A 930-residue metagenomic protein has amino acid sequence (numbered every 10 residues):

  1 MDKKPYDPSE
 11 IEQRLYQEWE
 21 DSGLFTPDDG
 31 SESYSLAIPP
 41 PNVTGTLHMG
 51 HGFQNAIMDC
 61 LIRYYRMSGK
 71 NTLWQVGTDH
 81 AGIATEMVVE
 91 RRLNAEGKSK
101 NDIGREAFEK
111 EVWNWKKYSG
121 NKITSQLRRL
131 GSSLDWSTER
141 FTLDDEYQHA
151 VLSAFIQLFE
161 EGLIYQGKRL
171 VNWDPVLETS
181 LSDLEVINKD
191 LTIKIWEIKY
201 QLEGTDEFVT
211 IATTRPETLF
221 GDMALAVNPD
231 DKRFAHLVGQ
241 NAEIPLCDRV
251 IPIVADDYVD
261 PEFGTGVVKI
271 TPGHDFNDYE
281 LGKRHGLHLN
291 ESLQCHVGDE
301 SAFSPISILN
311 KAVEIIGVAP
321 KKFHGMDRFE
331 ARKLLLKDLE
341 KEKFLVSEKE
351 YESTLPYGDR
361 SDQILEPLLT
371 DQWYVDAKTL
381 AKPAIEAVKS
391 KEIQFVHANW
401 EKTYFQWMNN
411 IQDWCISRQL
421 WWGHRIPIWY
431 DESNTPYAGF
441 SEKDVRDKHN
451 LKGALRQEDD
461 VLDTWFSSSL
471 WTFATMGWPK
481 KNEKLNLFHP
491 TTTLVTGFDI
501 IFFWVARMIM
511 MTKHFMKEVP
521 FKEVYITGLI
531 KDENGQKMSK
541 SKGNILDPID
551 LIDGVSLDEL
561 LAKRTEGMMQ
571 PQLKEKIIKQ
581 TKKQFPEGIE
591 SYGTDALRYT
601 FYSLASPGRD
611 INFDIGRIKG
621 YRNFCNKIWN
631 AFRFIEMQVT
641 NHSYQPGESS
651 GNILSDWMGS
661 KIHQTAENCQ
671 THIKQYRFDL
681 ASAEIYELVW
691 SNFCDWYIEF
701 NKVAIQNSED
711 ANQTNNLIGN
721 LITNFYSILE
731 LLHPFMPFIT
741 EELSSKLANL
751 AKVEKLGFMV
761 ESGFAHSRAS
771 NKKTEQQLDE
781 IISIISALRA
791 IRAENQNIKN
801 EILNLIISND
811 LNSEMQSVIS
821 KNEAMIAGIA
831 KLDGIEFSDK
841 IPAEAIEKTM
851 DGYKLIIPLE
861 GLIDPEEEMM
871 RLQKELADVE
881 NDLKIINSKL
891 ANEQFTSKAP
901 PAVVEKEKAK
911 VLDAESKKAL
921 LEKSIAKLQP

Functional and structural regions predicted by a protein language model:
D2-P8, D28-T138, L202-D499, F503 (+7 more regions): Non-cofactor substrate-recognition interfaces
Q13-G30: Positively charged, low-complexity intrinsically disordered leader regions
D79, P175, L181-I187, Y430 (+5 more regions): Acidic, turn-prone loop/beta-hairpin segments
H80-A81, R140-E146, L170-T179, Y351-S361 (+11 more regions): A glycine-rich phosphate-binding loop feature that marks nucleotide/adenosyl-phosphate handling sites
V112, K116-G120, V151, F155 (+9 more regions): Short amphipathic alpha-helical coiled-coil/interface segments
D144, A319-P320, P427-I428, P436 (+3 more regions): Short secondary-structure subsegments characteristic of cysteine-rich extracellular domains
F159-L184, G221: Amphipathic alpha-helical
K619, K746-P930: C-terminal low-complexity, glycine/proline- and small-hydrophobic-enriched intrinsically disordered tails that act as
